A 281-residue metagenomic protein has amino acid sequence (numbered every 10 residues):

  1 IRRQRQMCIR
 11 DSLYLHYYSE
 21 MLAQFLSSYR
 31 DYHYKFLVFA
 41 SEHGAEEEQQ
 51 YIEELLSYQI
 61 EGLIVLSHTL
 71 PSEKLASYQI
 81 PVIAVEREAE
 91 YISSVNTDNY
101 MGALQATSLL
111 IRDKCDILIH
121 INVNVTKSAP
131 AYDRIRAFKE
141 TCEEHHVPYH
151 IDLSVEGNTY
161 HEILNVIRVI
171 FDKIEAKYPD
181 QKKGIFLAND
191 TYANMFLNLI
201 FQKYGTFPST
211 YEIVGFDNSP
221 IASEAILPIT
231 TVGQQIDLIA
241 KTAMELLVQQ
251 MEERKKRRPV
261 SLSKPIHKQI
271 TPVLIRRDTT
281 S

Functional and structural regions predicted by a protein language model:
I1-I9: Single conserved hydrophobic/aromatic residue that forms the stacking wall/gate of nucleotide- or nucleobase-binding
D11-R30: N-terminal winged-helix
S27-S72: Central regulatory/effector-binding core of bacterial HTH transcription factors
Y29-A40, K139-L164: Short beta-strand elements in bilobed, periplasmic/extracellular small-molecule ligand-binding domains
L66-Q105, T191, D217-I229: Flexible loop/hinge segments that line or gate small-molecule binding clefts
V95-H120, R136-E140, E162-D172, A193 (+1 more regions): Hydrophobic alpha-helical segments within soluble ligand-binding/sensing domains
A106-L153, P259-T279: An alpha-beta-alpha
K173-G184, A188-S281: Flexible loop/turn connectors
